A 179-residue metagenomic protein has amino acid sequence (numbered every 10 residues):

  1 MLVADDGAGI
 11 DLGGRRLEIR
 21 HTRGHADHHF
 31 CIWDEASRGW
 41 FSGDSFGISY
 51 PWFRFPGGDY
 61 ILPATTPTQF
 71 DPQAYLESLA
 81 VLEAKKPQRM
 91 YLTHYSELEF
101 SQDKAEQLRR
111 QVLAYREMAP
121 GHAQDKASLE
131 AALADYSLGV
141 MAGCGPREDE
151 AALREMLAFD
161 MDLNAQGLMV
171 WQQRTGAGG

Functional and structural regions predicted by a protein language model:
M1-L2, G9, R38, G121-L129: Generic structural signal for short, solvent-exposed loop/turn connectors between secondary structure elements
M1-R20, Q69, L76-L79: Metallo-beta-lactamase
L2-A4, R23-A26, F159-D162: A short catalytic or substrate-binding loop motif that flags glycine-/basic-rich loops and adjacent residues that bind
V3-G9, R54-D59, L133-A134, P146-R147: Generic detector of short, locally flexible boundary/turn motifs and exposed helical patches
H21-R23, D27-F100: Metallo-beta-lactamase
T68-K85, M90, L98-S137, E155-M156: Internal alpha/beta domain cores that form substrate/cofactor-binding pockets in large enzymes and binding proteins
G121-G179: C-terminal regulatory/interaction regions
